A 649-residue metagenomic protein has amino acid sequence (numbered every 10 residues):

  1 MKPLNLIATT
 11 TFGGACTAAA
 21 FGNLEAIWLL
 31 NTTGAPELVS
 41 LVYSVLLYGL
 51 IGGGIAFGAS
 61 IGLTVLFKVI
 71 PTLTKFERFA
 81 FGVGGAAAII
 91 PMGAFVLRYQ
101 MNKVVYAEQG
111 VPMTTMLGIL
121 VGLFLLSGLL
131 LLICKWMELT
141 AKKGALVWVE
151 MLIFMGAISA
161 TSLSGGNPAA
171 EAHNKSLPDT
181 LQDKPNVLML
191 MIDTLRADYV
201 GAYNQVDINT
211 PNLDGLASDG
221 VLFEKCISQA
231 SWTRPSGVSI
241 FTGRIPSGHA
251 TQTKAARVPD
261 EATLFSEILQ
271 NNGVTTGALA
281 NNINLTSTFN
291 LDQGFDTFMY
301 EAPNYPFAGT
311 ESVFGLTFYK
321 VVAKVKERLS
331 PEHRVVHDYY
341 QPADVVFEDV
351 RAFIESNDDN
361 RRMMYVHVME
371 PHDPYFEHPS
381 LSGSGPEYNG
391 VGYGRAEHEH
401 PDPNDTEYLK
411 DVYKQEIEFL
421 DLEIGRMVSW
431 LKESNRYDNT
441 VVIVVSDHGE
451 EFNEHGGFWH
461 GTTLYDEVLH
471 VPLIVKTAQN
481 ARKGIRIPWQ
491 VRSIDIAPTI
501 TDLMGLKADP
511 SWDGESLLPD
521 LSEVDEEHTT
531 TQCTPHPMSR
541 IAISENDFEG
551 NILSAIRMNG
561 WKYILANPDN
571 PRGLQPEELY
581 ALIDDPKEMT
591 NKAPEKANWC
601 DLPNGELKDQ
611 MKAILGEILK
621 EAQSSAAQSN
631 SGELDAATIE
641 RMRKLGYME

Functional and structural regions predicted by a protein language model:
K2-E649: Catalytic domains that recognize anionic headgroups
